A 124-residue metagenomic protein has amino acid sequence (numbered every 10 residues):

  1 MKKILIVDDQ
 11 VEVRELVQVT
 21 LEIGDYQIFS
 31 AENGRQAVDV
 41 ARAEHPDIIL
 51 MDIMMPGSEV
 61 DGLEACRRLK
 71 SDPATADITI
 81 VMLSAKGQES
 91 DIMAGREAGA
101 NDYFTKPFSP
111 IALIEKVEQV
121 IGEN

Functional and structural regions predicted by a protein language model:
V11-F29: Two-component/phosphorelay signaling modules centered on CheY-like receiver
Q18, V60-E64, G87-D102, E115: Alpha4 helix (beta4-alpha4-beta5 surface) of REC/receiver domains from two-component response regulators
D39, D61-A76: Short amphipathic alpha-helix used as the core "switch/output" element in two-component signaling
E44-L50, M55: Active-site beta3 strand of CheY-like receiver
H45-D47, P73-T79: His-Asp phosphorelay/catalytic-motif detector in bacterial-type signaling
D72, K86-G87: Short, conserved "switch-loop" micro-motifs in signal-transduction and mechanochemical regulators
F108-V117: C-terminal output helix
